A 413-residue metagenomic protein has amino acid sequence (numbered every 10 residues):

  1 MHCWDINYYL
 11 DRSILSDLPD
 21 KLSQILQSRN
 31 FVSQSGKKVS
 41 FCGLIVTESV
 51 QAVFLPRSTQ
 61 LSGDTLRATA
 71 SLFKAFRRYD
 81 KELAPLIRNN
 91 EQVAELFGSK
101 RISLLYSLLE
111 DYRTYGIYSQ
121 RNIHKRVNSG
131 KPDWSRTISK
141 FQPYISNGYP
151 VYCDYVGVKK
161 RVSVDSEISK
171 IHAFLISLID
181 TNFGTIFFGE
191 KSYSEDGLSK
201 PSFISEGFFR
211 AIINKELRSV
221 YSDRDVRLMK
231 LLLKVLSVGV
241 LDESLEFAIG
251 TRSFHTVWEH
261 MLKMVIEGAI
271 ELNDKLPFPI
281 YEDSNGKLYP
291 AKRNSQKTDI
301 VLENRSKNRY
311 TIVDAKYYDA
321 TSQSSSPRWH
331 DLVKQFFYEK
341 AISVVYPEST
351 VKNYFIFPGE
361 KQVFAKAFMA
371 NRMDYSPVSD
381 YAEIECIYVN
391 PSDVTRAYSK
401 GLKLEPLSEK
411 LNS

Functional and structural regions predicted by a protein language model:
M1-A211, Y221-E243, E409-S413: Terminal, charged accessory segments of proteins
M1-N30, L241-S413: Catalytic core segments in nucleotide and nucleic-acid processing enzymes
N89-Q92, Y155, K159, E216 (+4 more regions): Generic preference for well-ordered secondary structure
G157-S169, R218, S222, A248-T256 (+1 more regions): Short, charged/polar micro-motifs that form catalytic or ligand-binding hotspots
